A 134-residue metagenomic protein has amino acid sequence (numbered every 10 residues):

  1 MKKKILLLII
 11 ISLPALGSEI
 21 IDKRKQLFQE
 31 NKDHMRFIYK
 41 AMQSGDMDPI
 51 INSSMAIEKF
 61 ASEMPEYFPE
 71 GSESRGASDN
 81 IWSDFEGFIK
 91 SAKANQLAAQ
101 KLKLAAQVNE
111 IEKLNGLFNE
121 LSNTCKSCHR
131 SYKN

Functional and structural regions predicted by a protein language model:
K4-L13: Sec-dependent N-terminal signal peptides
I11, N119-S122: Processing junctions and N-termini across compartments
S18-E120: Extracytoplasmic c-type cytochrome modules immediately beyond a signal peptide or single-pass transmembrane anchor
L121-K133: The canonical Cys-X-X-Cys-His
